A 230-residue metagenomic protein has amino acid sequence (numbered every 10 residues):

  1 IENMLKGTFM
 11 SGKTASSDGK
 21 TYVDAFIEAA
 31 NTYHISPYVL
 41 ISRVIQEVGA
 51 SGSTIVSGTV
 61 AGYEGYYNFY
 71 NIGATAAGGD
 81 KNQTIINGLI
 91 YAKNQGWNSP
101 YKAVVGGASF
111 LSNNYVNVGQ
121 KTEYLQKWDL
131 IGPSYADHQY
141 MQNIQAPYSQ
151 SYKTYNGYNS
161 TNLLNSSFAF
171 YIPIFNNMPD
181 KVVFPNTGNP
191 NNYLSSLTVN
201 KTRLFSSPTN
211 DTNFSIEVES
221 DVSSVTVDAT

Functional and structural regions predicted by a protein language model:
I1-V23: N-terminal export signals and maturation junctions of secreted/periplasmic proteins
E2, V23-I27, P37-I41, F69 (+2 more regions): Extracytoplasmic/secreted envelope proteins and their assembly/folding machinery, especially bacterial periplasmic
E2-M10, Q46-A50, S109-N113: Glycine-rich, acidic and aromatic/proline-enriched surface loops and short helix-turn segments that act as binding
S16-T21, A30, H34-Y38, N94-K102: Soluble non-cytosolic domains of exported or imported proteins
I27, N31-G52: Short, functionally critical alpha-helical segments immediately adjacent to catalytic or ligand/cofactor-binding
Y38, V48-G62, Y135-A136: Secretory-pathway/luminal and periplasmic proteins that interact with or process carbohydrate-rich
Y63-N191: Non-catalytic cell-wall polysaccharide-engagement segments
F184-T230: Beta-rich interaction/scaffold domains
